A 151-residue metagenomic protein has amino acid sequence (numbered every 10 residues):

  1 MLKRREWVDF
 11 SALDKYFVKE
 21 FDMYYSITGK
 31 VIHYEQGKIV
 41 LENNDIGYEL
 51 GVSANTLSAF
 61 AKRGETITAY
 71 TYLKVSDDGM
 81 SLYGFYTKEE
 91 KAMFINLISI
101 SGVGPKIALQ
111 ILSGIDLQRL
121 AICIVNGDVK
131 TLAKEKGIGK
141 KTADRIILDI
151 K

Functional and structural regions predicted by a protein language model:
K15-S99: Structure-specific DNA junction-binding interface
L73, M80-F85, P105-I124, R145-K151: Amphipathic, charged-and-aliphatic alpha-helical interface segments that function as noncatalytic docking
V125-K130: Short conserved motifs of the RecA-like P-loop NTPase core
